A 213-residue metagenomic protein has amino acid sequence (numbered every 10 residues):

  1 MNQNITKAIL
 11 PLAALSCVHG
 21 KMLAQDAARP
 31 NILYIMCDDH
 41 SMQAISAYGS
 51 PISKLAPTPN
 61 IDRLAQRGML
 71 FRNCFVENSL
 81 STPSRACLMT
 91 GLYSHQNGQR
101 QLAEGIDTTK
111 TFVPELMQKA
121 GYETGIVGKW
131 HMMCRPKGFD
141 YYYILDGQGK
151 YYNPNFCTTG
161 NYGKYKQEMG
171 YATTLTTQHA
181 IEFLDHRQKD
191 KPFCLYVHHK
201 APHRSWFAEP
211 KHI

Functional and structural regions predicted by a protein language model:
N2-I9, A13, C17-I213: Formylglycine-dependent sulfatase
